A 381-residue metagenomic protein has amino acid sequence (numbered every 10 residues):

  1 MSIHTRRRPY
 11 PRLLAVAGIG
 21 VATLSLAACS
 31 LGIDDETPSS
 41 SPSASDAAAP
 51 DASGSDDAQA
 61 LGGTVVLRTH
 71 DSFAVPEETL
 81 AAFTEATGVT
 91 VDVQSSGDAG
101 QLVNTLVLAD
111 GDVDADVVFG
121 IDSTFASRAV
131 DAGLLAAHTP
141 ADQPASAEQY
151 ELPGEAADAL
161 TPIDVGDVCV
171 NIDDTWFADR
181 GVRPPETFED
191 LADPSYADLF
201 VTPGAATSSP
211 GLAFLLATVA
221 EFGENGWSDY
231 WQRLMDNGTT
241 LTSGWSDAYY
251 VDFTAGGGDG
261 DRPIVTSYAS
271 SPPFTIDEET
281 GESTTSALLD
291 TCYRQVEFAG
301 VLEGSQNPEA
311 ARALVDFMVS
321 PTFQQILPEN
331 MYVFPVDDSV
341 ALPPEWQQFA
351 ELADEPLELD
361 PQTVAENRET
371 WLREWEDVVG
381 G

Functional and structural regions predicted by a protein language model:
L24-A28: C-terminal motif of bacterial Sec signal peptides marking the signal peptidase cleavage site
C29-I33, D46, D51-R128, T254-G257: Early extracytoplasmic/lumenal segment of secretory-pathway proteins
V113-V118, A136-I172, E189, L199-A205: A structural signal for short loop-to-beta-strand junctions that line the ligand-binding cleft of periplasmic/secreted
S123-L134, E155-R183, G211-E221, V296-G300: Periplasmic solute-binding protein
A136-P144, L160-T161, E189, I276-Y293 (+1 more regions): Short beta-strand->loop
N171-W176, Q295-A310, M318, I326-N330: A bilobed periplasmic-binding-protein/Venus flytrap-type ligand-binding module shared by bacterial periplasmic
S195-A206, F317-A341: Periplasmic-binding protein-like
P210, L216-D290: Ligand-binding pocket segment of bilobal, Venus flytrap-like solute-binding proteins
